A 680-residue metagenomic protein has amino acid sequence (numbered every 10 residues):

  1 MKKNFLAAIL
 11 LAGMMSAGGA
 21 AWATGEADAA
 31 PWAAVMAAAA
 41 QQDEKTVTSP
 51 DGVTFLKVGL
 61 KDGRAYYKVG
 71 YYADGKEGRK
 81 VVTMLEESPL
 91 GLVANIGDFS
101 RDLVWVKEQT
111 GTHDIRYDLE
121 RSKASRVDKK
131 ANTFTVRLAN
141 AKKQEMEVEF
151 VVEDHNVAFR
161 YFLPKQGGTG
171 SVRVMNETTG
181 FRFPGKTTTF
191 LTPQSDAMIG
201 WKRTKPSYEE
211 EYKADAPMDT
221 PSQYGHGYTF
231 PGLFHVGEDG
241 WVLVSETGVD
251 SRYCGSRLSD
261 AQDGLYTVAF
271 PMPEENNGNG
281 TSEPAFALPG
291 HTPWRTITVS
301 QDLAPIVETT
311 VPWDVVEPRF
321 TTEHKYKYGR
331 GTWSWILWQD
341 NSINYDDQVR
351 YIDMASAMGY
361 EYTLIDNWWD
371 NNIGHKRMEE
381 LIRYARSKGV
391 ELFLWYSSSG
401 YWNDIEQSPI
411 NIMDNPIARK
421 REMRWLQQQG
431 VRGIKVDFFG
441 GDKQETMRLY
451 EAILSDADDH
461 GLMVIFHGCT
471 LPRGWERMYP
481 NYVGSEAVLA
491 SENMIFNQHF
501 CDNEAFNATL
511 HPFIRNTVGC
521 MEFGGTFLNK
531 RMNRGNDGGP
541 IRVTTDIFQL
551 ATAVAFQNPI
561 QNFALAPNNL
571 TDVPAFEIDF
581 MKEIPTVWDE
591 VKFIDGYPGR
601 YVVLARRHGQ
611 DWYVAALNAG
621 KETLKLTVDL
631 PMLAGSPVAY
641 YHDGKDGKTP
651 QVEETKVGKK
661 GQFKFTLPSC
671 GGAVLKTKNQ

Functional and structural regions predicted by a protein language model:
A8-G18: Bacterial N-terminal signal peptides
W32-T309: N-terminal accessory beta-strand-rich subdomains and adjacent acidic, glycine-rich linkers that precede catalytic cores
V136, L565-Y613, L617, D646-E653: Glycan-recognition and catalytic regions of carbohydrate-active enzymes
Y161, A355, D437, V464 (+2 more regions): Conserved, mostly hydrophobic/aromatic
E283, A287-Y362: An acidic-aromatic substrate-binding cleft motif
L364-T545: Aromatic- and carboxylate-enriched substrate-binding clefts and catalytic-loop regions of carbohydrate-active enzymes
Y597-A634, C670-K676: Carbohydrate-binding surface patches
T655-Q680: C-terminal beta-strand-rich structural cap/linker in extracellular carbohydrate-active enzymes
